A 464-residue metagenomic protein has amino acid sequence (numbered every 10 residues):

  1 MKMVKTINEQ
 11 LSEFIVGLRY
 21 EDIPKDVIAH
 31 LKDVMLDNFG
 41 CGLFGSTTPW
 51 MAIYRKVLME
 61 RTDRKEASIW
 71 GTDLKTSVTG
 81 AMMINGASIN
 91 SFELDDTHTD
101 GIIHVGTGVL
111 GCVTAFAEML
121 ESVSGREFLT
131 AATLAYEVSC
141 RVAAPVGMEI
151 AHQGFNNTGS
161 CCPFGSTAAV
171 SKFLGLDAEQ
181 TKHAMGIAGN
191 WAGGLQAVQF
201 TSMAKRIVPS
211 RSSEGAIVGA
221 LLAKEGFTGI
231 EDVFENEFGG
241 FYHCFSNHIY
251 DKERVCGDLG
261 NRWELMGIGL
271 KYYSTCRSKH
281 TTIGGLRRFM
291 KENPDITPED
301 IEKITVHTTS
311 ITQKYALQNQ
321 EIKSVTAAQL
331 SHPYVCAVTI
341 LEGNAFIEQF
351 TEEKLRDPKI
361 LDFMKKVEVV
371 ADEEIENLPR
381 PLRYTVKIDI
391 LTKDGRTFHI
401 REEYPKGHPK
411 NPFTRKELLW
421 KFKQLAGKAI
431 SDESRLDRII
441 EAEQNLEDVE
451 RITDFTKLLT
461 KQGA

Functional and structural regions predicted by a protein language model:
M1-I103, F200, A204-E214, L221-A464: Terminal-appendage/accessory-domain detector
I28, K32, L36, V109 (+3 more regions): Hydrophobic face of alpha-helices
G80-R126, L134-V138, V142: Function-dense linear segments that define catalytic or interfacial modules in macromolecule-processing proteins
I89, G108-L110, A115-A117, V138 (+3 more regions): Short connector loops/turns at beta-strand edges and beta->alpha or beta->beta junctions
G101-G106, F155-S160, T275: Short helix-coil transition sites and intra-membrane helix breaks within transmembrane domains of multi-pass
T107-A115, C161, G165-A169, H280-G285 (+1 more regions): Short amphipathic alpha-helical face segments that pack within enzyme cores and frequently flank/anchor catalytic
A117-V218, E225, I230-F241: Glycine-rich, mobile lid/loop segments that gate access to catalytic sites or pores
